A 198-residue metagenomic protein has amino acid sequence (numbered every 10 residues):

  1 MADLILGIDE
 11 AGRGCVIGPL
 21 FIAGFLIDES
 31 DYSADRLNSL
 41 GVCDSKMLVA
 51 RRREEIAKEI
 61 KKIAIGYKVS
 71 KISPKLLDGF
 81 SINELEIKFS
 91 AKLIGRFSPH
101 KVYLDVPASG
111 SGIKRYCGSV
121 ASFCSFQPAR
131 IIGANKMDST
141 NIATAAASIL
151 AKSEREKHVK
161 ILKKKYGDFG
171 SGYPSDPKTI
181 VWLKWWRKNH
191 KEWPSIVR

Functional and structural regions predicted by a protein language model:
M1-R198: RNase H-like, Mg2+-dependent phosphodiesterase core, and more generally RNA phosphate-backbone-engaging helix-loop
